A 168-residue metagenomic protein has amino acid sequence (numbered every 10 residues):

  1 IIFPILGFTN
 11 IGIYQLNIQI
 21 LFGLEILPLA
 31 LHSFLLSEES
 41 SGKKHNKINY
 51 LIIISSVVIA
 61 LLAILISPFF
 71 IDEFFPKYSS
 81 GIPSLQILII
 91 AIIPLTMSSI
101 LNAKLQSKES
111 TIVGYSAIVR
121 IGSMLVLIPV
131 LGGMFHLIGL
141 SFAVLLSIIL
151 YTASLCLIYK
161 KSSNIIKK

Functional and structural regions predicted by a protein language model:
I1-F22, S79-I82, L140: Interfacial/gating helices of multi-pass transporter permease domains
F3, Y14-L29, S33, I59 (+1 more regions): Transmembrane helix-bundle signature of multi-pass secondary active exporters and lipid flippases
I5-F8, G42, S107-K108, M134: Helix-loop interface residues and adjacent transmembrane-helix termini in multi-pass membrane transporters, primarily
T9-I11, S67-I71, I82, I121-A153: Membrane-interface helix-loop junctions in multi-pass transport and translocation proteins
L21-K43, K104-S107: Helix-loop junctions and terminal segments of transmembrane helices in multi-pass membrane transport/translocation
A30-F34, S99-S107, V130, L145-K168: C-terminal transmembrane helix end/exit motif
H45-I53, L85, K104-V126, S141: Alpha-helical transmembrane segments of multi-pass membrane transporters/permeases
I66-S99, I138: Interfacial segments at transmembrane-helix termini and the short loops linking adjacent helices
